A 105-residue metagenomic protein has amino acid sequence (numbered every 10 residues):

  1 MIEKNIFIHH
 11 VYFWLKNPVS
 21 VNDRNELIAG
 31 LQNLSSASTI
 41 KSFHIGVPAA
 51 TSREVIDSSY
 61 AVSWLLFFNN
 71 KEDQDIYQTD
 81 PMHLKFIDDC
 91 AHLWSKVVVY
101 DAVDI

Functional and structural regions predicted by a protein language model:
M1-A61, N69-I76, V103-I105: Short S/T/G/P-rich N-terminal loop/turn motif that feeds into the first structured element of a domain
S35, A91-W94: Generic secondary-structure transition motif, activating predominantly at the C-termini of alpha-helices
K71-H92: C-terminal structural segments of small proteins and small subunits
